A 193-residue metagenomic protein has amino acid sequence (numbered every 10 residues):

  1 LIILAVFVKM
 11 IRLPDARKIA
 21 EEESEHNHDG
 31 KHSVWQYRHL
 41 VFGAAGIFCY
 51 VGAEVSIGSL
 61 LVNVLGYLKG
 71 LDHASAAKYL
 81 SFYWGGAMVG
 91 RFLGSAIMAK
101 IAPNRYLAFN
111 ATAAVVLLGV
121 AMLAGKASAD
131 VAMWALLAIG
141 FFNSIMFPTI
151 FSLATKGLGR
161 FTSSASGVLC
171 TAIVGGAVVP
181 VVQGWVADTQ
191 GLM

Functional and structural regions predicted by a protein language model:
L1, V182-M193: A membrane-interface helix-boundary motif in multi-pass transporters
L1-E21: C-terminal membrane-cytosol helix-exit motif in multi-pass small-molecule transporters
D15-G43: Juxtamembrane intracellular "pre-TM" segments in multi-pass secondary transporters
H32-S81: Extracytoplasmic gate region of multi-pass secondary transporters
I47, Y83-V89, I173-G175: Short hydrophobic/small-residue motifs within alpha-helical transmembrane segments of multi-pass transporter-like
G90-P103, G125, A187: Helix-to-loop junctions at the C-terminal end of transmembrane segments in multipass secondary transporters
A113-A127: C-terminal ends and interior cores of transmembrane alpha-helices in multi-pass membrane transporters/permeases
S144-G159: Intracellular juxtamembrane helix-capping segments at the cytosolic ends of symmetry-related transmembrane helices
